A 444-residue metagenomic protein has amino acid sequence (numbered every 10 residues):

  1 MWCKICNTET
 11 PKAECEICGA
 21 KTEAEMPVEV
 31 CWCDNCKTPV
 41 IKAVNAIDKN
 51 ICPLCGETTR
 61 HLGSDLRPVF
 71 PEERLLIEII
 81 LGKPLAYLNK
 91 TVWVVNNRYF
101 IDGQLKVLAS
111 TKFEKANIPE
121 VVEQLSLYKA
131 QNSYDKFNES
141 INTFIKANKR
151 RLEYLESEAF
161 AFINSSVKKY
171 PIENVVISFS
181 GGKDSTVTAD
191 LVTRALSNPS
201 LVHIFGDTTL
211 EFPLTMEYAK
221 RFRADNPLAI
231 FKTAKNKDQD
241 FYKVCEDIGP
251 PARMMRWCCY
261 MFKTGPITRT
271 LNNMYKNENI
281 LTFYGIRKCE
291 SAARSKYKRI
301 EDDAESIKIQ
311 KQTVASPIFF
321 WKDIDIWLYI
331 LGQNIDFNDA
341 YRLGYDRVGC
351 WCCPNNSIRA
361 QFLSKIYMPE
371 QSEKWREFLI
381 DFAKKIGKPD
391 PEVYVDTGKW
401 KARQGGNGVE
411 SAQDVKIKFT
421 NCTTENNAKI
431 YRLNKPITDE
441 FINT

Functional and structural regions predicted by a protein language model:
M1-S178, K183-T444: Nucleotide-activated chemistry modules centered on ATP-dependent adenylation/adenylyltransferase
